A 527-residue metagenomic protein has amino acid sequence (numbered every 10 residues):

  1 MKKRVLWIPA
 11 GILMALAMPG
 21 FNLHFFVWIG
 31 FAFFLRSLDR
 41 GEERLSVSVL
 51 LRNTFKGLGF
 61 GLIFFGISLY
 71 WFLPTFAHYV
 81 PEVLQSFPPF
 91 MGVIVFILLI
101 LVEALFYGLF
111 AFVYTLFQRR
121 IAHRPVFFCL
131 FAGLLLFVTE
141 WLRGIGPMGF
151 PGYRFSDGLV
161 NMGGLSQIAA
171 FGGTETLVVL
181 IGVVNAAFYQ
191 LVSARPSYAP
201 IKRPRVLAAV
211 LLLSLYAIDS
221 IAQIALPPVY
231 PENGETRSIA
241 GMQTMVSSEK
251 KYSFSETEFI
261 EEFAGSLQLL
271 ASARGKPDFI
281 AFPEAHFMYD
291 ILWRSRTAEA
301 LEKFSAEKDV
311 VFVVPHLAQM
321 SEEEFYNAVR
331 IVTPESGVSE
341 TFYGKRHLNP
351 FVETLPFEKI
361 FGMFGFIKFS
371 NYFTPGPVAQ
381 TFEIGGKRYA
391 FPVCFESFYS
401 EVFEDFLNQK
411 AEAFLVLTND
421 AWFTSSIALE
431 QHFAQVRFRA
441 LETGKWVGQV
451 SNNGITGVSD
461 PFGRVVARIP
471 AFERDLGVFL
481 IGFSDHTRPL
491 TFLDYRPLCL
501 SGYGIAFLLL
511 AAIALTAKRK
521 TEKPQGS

Functional and structural regions predicted by a protein language model:
M1-A225, S425, S451-N453, S459 (+3 more regions): Membrane-embedded alpha-helical bundles of multi-pass enzymes that act on lipidic or dolichyl-linked glycan substrates
M18-F33, F64-F76, Q243-T244, G275-D290 (+2 more regions): Short, conserved active-site loops that position catalytic residues or coordinate cofactors/metal ions across diverse
G20, G163, G234, E323-E324 (+4 more regions): A generic fold-level signal
T75-L98, G144-T174, F325-S400, F492: Active-site catalytic loop in hydrolytic enzyme cores
E103, G133-L134, F287, W293-V313 (+2 more regions): CN hydrolase (nitrilase-like) catalytic-core segments centered on the catalytic cysteine and neighboring Lys/Glu
S166, L212-R274, T424-H432, R437-E442 (+2 more regions): Non-cytosolic juxtamembrane linkers/loops that tether extracellular or periplasmic domains to nearby transmembrane
I221-N349, T381-G386, F391, F395: Soluble catalytic regions of membrane-associated enzymes that act on cell-envelope and secretory-pathway components
G275, V338-F342, L348-T354, E404 (+3 more regions): Membrane-interface helix/helix-cap signal primarily in integral membrane proteins
